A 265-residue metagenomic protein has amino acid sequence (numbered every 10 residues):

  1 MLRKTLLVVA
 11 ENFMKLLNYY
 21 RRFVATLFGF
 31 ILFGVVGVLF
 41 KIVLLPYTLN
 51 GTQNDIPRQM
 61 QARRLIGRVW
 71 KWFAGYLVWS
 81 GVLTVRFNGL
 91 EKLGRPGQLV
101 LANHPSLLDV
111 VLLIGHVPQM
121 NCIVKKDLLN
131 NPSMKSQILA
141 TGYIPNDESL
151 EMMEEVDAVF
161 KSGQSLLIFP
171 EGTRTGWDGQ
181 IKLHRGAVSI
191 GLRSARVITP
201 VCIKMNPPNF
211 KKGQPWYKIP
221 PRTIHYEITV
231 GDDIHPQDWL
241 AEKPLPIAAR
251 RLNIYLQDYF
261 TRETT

Functional and structural regions predicted by a protein language model:
T5, V9-F13, F23, L150-T265: Non-catalytic C-terminal accessory region of glycerolipid acyltransferases and related lyso-lipid remodeling enzymes
L6-Q98: Membrane-anchoring hydrophobic helices of lipid-metabolizing enzymes
L44-R68, W79-S80, G94-E148: Catalytic core of membrane glycerolipid acyltransferases/transacylases, capturing the structured, soluble-facing
L77-V78, I138, V159, G191: A generic structural signal for well-ordered alpha-helical segments
W79-F87, N146-L150, F210-G213: Short gly/ser/thr-rich secondary-structure transition/capping motifs
V82-T84, Q119, A140, G163 (+1 more regions): A generic structural signal for alpha->beta connector loops
V85-L101, S133, E155-A158, I198: Alpha-helical membrane-embedding segments and immediately adjacent membrane-interface amphipathic helices
